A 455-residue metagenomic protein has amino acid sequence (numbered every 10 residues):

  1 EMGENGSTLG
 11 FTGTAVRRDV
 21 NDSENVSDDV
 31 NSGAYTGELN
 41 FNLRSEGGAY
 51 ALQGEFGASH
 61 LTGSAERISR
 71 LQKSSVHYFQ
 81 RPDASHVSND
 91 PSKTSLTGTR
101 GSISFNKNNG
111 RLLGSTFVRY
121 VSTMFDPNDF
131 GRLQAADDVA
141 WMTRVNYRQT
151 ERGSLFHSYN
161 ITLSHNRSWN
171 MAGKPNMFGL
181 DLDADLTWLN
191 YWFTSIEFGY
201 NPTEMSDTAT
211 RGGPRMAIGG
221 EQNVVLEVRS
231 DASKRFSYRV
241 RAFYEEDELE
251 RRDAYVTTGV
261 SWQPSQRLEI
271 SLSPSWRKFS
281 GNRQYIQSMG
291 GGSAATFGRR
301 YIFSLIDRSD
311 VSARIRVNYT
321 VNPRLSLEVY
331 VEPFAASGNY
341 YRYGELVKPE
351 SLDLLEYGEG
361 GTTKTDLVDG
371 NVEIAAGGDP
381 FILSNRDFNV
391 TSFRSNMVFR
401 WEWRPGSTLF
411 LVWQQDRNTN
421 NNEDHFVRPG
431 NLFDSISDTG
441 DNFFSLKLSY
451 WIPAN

Functional and structural regions predicted by a protein language model:
E1-G37: A conserved hydrophobic secondary-structure block that centers on an alpha-helix together with its immediately flanking
N40, G47-N455: Exposed, low-structure sequence patches enriched in small/polar residues
